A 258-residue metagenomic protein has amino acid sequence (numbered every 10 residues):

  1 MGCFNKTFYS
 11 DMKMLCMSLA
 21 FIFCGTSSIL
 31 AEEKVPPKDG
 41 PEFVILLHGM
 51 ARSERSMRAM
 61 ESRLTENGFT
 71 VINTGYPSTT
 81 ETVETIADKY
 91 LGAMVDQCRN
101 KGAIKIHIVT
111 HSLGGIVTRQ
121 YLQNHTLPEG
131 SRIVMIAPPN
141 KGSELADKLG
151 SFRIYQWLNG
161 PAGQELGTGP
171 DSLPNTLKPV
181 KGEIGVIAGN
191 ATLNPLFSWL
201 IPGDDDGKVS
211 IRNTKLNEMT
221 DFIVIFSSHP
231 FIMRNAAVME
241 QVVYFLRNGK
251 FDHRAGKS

Functional and structural regions predicted by a protein language model:
M1-C3, G102: Short intrinsically disordered, low-complexity coil segments enriched in acidic
C3-C16: Bacterial N-terminal signal peptides that target proteins for export
F4-K6, G25, W199: Generic alpha-helical structural signal
C16-G25: Bacterial N-terminal signal peptides
I29-E33: Boundary at the C-terminal end of the N-terminal hydrophobic targeting segment
K34-D39: Membrane/wall-proximal cationic-aromatic binding patches
G40, V44-R55, A59, T65-P77 (+1 more regions): Serine-dependent carboxylesterase/thioesterase catalytic core of lipase-like alpha/beta-hydrolase/SGNH enzymes
P41, Q123-S258: Helical cap/lid subdomain of alpha/beta-hydrolase-fold lipid enzymes that gates access to the catalytic pocket
